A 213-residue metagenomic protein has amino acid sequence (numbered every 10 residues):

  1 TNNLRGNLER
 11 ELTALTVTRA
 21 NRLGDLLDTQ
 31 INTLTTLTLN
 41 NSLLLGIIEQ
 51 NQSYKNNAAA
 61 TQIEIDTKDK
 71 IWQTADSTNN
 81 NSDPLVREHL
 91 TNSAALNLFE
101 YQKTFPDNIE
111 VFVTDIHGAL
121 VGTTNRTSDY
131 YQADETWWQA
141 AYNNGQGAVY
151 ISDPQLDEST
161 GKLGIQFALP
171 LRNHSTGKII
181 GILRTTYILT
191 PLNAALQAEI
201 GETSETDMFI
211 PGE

Functional and structural regions predicted by a protein language model:
T1-P84, K103-D107, I116, V149-Y150: Juxtamembrane extracytoplasmic/periplasmic/luminal helical "stalk" adjacent to the first N-terminal
L15, S93-A94: Short linear interaction motifs
T35, N193-Q197, E205: Generic hydrophobic alpha-helical scaffold/packing signal
L39, E110-H117, T206-E213: Short hydrophobic alpha-helical segments used for membrane anchoring or interfacial signaling
L45-I47, A119-T124, E213: Amphipathic coiled-coil signal-relay and dimerization helices
A95-A198: Extracytoplasmic/periplasmic ligand-binding sensor regions of membrane-associated signaling proteins
K178, A198-G212: A short beta-strand-loop micro-motif that forms or neighbors metal/cofactor- and ligand-binding patches at active-site
